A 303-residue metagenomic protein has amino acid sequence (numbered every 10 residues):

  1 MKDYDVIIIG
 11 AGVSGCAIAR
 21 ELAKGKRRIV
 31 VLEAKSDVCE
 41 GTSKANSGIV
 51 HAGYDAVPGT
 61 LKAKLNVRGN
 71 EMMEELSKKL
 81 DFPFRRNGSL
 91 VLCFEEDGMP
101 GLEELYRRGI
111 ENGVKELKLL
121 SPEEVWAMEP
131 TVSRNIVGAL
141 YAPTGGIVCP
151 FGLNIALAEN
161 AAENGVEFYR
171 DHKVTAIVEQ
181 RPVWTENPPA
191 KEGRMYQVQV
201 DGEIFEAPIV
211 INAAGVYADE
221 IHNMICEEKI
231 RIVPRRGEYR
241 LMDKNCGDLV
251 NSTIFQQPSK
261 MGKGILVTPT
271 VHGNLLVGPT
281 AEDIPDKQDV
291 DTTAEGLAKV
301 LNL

Functional and structural regions predicted by a protein language model:
Y4-V30: N-terminal Rossmann-like FAD-binding beta1-loop-alpha1 element of flavoenzymes
I7-I9, F205-Y217: Short hydrophobic core segments
S14, D37, Y217: Conserved Rossmann-like nucleotide-cofactor binding loop
A17-E21, V50, L80-R85, N212-L303: Active-site substrate-recognition segment that forms the wall of the catalytic cavity or substrate channel
A23-A45: Glycine-rich FAD pyrophosphate-binding loop
G48-M128, G264-I265: Dinucleotide-binding Rossmann-like beta1-alpha1 core, especially the glycine-rich loop that anchors the ADP
V57, K64-V67, L92-G101, Y141-E159 (+2 more regions): Short beta-strand to alpha-helix junction loop
L140-W184, G193-P208: Helical element adjacent to the flavin cofactor pocket in flavoenzyme catalytic cores
